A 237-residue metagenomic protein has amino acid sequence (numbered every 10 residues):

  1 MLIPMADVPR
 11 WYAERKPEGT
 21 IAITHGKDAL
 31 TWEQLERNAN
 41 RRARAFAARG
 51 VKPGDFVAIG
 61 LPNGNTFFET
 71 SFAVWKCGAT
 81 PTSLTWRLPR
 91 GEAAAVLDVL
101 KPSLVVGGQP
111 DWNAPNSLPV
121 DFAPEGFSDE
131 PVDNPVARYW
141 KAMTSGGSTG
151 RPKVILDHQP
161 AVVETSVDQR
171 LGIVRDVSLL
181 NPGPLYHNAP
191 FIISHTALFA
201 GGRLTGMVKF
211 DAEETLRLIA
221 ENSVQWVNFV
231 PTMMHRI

Functional and structural regions predicted by a protein language model:
M1-I21: A short N-terminal helical cap/helix-turn-helix that marks the beginning of AMP-binding/adenylate-forming
I21-G64, G91-A94: Conserved AMP-binding/adenylate-forming core of the ANL superfamily
T31-E33, Y139-E164: Conserved AMP-binding A3 loop
E36-R41, K153-R175, H235: Conserved structural elements of the adenylate-forming
A48-R49, E69-F72, K76-P135: Structural core segment of the AMP-binding/adenylate-forming
F56, P62-T82, W86-R90, L100 (+3 more regions): A short helix-loop-beta submotif of the ANL/AMP-binding
P62, P110-W112, V224-I237: Adenylate-forming
E164-S178, Y186-W226: Conserved AMP-binding/adenylation subdomain of ANL enzymes
